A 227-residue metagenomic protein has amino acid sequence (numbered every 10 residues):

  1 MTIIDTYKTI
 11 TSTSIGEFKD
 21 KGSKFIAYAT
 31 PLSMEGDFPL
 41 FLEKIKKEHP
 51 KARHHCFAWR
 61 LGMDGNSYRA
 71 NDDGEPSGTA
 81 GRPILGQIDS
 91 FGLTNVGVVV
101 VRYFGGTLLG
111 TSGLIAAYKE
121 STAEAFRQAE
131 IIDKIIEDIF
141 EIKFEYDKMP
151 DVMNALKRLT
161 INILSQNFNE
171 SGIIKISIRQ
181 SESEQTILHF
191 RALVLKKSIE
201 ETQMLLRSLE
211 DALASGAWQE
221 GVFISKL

Functional and structural regions predicted by a protein language model:
M1-T79, S165, S183, A192-S198 (+2 more regions): C-terminal regulatory domains involved in ligand/effector binding and gene-expression control
A80-Q128: Active-site beta-strand/loop microenvironment that shapes enzyme catalytic pockets
I131-Y146: Short glycine-/aliphatic-rich beta-strand segments at the starts of folded cytosolic domains
K143-I161: Short amphipathic alpha-helix segments
V152-R158, Q185-V194: Short amphipathic alpha-helices in soluble, non-transmembrane regions that often serve as interface/regulatory elements
N169-G172: N-terminal positively charged helical leader segments and presequences
I176, S183-Q185: Terminal, non-globular segments
